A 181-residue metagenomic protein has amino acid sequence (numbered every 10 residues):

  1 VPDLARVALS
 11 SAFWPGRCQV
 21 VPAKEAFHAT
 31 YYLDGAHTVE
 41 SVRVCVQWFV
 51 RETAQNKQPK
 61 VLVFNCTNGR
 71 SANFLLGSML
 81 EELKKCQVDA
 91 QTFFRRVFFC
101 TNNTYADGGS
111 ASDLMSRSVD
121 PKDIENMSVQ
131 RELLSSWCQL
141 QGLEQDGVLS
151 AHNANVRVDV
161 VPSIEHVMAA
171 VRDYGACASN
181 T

Functional and structural regions predicted by a protein language model:
V1-F94: Nucleotide phosphate-binding/pyrophosphate-handling subdomain across enzymes that bind or process nucleotide phosphates
Y31-Y32, L80-S179: C-terminal helical cap/extension that packs against the catalytic core of soluble nucleotide-cofactor enzymes
